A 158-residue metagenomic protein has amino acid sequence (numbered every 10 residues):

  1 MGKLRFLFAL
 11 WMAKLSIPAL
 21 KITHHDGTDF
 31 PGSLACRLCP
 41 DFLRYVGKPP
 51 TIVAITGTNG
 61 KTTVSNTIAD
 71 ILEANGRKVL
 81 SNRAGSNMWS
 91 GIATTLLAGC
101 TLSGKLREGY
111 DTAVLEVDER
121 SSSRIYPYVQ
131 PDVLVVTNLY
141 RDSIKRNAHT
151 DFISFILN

Functional and structural regions predicted by a protein language model:
K3-N158: Phosphate-binding loop of NTP-binding sites
